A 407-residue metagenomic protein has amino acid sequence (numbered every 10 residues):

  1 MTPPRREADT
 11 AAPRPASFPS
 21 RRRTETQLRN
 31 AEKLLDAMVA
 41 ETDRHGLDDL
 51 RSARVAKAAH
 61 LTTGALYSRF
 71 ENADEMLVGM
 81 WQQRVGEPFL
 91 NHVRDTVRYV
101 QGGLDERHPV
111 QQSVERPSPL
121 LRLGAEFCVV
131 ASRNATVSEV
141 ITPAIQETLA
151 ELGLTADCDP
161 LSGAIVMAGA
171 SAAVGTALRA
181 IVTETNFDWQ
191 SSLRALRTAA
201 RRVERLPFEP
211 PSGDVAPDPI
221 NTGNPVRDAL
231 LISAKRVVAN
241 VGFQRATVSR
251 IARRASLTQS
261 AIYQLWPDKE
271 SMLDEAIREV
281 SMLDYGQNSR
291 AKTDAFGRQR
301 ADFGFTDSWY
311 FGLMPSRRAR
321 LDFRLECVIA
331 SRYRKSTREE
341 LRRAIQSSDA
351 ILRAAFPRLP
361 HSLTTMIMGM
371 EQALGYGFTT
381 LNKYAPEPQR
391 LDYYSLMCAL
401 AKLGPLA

Functional and structural regions predicted by a protein language model:
M1-D9, T24-M38, T42-D49, V55 (+5 more regions): Non-catalytic C-terminal interaction regions
R14-R23, P109-V110, P211-I220: Short, Lys/Arg-enriched N-terminal segment that forms or immediately precedes the first helix of a structured domain
Q27-M38, V55, M80-R84, P88 (+4 more regions): Generic hydrophobic, amphipathic alpha-helix propensity
K33, E41-L77, S233, V237-S271 (+1 more regions): Helix-turn-helix
L50, L121-V130, A170, L273 (+3 more regions): Short, structured motif recognition centered on aromatic/hydrophobic residues
L90-L121, N288-A319: Hydrophobic alpha-helical connector segments
R116-S118, R122-A125, R133-P160, R194 (+3 more regions): Amphipathic alpha-helical packing segments from all-alpha helical-bundle domains
S138, D157-P219, R338, R342 (+1 more regions): Hydrophobic/aromatic-rich alpha-helical bundle segments in the mid-to-C-terminal region
